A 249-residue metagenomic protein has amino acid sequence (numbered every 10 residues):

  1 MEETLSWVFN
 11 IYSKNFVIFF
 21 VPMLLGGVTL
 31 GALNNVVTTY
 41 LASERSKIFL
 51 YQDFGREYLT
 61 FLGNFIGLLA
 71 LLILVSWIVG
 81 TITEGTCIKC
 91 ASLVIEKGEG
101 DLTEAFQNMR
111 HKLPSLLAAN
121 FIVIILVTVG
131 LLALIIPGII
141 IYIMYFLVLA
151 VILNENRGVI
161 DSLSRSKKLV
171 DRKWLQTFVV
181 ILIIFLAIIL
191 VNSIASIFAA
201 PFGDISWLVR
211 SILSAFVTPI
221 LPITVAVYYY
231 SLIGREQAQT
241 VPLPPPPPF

Functional and structural regions predicted by a protein language model:
W7, T29, E44-F54, T83 (+3 more regions): Juxtamembrane transition segments at transmembrane-helix termini in multipass membrane proteins
F9-L24, L113-L117, D171-V179: Membrane-interface helix starts
I18-T39, L126, V179-N192: Hydrophobic alpha-helical transmembrane segments of multi-pass membrane transport/permease proteins
F19-V21, I66-L71, L116-A118, F178-L182 (+1 more regions): Hydrophobic alpha-helical transmembrane segments
T60, N64-L72, D101-V127, L131: Alpha-helical membrane-spanning segments of integral membrane proteins, especially the hydrophobic core of TM bundles
A70-I78, A133-I136, L208-F216: Hydrophobic alpha-helical transmembrane segments of multi-pass membrane proteins
W77-T81, I125-L147: Hydrophobic, aromatic-rich membrane-embedded alpha-helical segments
L102, D161-S164: Intracellular coupling helices
